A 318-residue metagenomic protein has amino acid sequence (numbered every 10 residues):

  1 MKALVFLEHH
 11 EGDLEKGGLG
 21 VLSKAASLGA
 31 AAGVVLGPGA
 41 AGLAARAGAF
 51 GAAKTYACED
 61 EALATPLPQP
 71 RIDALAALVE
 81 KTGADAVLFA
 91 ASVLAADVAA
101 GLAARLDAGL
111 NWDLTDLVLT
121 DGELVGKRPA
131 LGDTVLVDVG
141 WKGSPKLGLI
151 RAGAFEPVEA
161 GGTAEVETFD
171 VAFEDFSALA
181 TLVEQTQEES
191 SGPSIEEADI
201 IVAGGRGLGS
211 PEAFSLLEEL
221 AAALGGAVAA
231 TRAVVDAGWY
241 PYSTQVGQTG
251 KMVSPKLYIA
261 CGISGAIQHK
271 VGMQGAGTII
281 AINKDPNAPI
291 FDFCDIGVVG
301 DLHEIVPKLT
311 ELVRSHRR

Functional and structural regions predicted by a protein language model:
M1-R318: N-terminal glycine-rich FAD/FM-binding segment characteristic of electron-transfer flavoproteins
